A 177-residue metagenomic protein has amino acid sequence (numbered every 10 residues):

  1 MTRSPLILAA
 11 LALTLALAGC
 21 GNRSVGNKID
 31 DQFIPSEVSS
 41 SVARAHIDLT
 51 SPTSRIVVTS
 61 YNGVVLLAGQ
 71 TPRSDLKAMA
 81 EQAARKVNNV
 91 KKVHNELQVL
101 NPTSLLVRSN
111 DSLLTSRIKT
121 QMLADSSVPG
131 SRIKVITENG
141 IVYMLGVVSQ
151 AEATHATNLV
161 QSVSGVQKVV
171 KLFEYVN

Functional and structural regions predicted by a protein language model:
T2-N177: N-terminal targeting leaders
